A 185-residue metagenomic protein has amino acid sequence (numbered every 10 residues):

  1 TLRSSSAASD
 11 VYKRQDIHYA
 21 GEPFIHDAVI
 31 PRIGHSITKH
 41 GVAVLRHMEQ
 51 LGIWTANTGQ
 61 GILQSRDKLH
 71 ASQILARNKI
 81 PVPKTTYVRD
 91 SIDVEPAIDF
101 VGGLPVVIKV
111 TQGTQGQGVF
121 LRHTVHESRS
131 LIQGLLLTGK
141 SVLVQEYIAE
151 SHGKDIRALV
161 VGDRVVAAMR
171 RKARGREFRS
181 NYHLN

Functional and structural regions predicted by a protein language model:
T1-A8, Y12: Single conserved hydrophobic/aromatic residue that forms the stacking wall/gate of nucleotide- or nucleobase-binding
D10-I25, H35-T38: Glycine-rich, highly charged phosphate/nucleotide-binding loops
Q15-A20, Q73-A76, V101-G103, T124-E127 (+1 more regions): Short, hinge-like loop/turn segments at secondary-structure boundaries
P31-I33, V110: Short, well-ordered coil/turn residues at beta-beta hairpins and beta-strand->alpha-helix junctions within
L45-G118: A conserved helix-loop-beta module that forms one wall/lid of the active-site cleft in ATP-utilizing catalytic domains
V119-N185: Phosphate-binding site of ATP-dependent enzymes
